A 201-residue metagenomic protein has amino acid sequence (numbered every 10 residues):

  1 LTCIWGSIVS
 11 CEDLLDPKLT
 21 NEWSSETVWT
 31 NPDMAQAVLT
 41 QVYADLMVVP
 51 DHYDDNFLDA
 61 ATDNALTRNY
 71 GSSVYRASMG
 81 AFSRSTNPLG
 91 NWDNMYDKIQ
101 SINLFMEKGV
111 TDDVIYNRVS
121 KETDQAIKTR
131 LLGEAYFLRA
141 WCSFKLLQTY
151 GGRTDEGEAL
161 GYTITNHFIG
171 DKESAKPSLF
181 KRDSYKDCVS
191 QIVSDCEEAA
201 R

Functional and structural regions predicted by a protein language model:
L1-V9: Sec-dependent bacterial lipoprotein signal peptides
C11-T62: Membrane-proximal, proline-rich intrinsically disordered regions
M47-Y53, T67, C142-T154: Secretory-pathway/luminal and periplasmic proteins that interact with or process carbohydrate-rich
A60-F82: Short alpha-helical hairpin
V74-G151, S178-D187, E198-R201: Conserved, well-structured interaction surfaces
R153-D171: Short, flexible, mixed-charge acidic loops at enzyme active sites
